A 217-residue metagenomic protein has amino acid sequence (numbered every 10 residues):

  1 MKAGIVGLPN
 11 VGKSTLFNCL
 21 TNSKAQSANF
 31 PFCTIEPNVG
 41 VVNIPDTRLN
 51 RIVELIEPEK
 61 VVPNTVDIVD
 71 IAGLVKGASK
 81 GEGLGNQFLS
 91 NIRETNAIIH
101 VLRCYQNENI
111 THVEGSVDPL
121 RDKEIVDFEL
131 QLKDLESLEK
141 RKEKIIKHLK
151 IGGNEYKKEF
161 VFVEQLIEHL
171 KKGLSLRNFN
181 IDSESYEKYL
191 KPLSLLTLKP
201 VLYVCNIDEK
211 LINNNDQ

Functional and structural regions predicted by a protein language model:
M1-T111, D127, E139-R141, I145: Conserved G1/Walker A P-loop phosphate-binding module
K2-V6, V11, F17, E139 (+1 more regions): C-terminal-of-GTPase-core extension/linker across diverse P-loop GTPases
V39-I44, V75-K76, G115, D122 (+3 more regions): Short amphipathic alpha-helical patches
N43-D46, L102-R103, N107-R121, G153-Y156 (+1 more regions): Poly-acidic low-complexity segments
P45-D46, G85, D118, D182 (+2 more regions): Alpha-helix initiation/capping motif
L74-S79, G115-E129, L149-N154, K210-I212: Flexible beta-alpha connector loops of hexameric P-loop NTPases
E136: Acidic/glycine-rich phosphate/pyrophosphate-binding loops and surrounding catalytic core that coordinate Mg2+
